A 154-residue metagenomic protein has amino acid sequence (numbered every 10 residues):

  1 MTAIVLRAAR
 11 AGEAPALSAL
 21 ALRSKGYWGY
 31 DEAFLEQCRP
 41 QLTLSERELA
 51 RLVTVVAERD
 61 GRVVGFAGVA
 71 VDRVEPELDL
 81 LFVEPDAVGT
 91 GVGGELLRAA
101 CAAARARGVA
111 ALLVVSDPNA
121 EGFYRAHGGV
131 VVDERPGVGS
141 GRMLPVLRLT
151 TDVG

Functional and structural regions predicted by a protein language model:
V5-A19: A short beta-loop-alpha structural element at the N-terminal edge of CoA-dependent acyl/N-acetyltransferase catalytic
A19-L44: Conserved GNAT-fold acetyl-CoA-binding loop/helix
E46-V56, E77: A short helix-loop-beta-strand connector motif used in the catalytic cores of GNAT acetyltransferases and, in some
V53-G65: Conserved beta-hairpin
R62-A70, E77-F82: Conserved beta-strand in the GNAT
A87, G91-A99: Conserved acetyl-CoA pyrophosphate-binding loop and the N-cap/start of the following alpha-helix in GNAT-like
A110, V114-N119, H127, D133-G154: C-terminal "cap" of GNAT-fold acetyltransferases
